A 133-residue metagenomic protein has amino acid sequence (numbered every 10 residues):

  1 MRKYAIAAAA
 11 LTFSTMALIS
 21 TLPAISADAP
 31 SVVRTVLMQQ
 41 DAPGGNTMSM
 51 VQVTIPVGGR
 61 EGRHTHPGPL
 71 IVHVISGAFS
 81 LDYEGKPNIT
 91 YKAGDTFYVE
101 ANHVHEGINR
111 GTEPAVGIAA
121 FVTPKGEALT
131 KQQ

Functional and structural regions predicted by a protein language model:
R2-S49, T90, Y98, P114 (+1 more regions): A short, N-terminal "cap"/entry segment at the start of jelly-roll beta-barrel domains of the cupin/DSBH fold
N46, G58-I71: A short beta-loop-beta micro-motif enriched in histidine and acidic residues
T54, H73, S80, Y98 (+1 more regions): Soluble periplasmic/extracytoplasmic beta-strand elements of cell-envelope proteins
I55-V57, G85-N102: Short acidic-glycine-tyrosine-enriched beta hairpin
R60-G62, S80, F97, A101-I108: Histidine-centered metal-chelating micro-motifs
H66-G85, D95: Glycine- and acidic-residue-biased ligand/ion/polar-headgroup-sensing regions
N102-E127: Ligand-binding loop in jelly-roll beta-barrel domains
